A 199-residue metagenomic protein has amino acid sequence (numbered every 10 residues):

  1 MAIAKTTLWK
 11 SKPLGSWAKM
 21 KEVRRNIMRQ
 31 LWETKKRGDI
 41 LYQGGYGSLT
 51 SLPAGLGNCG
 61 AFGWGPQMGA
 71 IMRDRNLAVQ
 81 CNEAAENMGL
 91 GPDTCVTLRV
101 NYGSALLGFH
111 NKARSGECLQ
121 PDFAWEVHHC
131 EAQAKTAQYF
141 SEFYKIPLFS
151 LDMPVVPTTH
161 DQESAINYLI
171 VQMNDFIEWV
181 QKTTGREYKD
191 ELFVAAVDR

Functional and structural regions predicted by a protein language model:
M1-R199: An N-terminal assembly and electron-transfer interface module characteristic of large anaerobic redox and radical
